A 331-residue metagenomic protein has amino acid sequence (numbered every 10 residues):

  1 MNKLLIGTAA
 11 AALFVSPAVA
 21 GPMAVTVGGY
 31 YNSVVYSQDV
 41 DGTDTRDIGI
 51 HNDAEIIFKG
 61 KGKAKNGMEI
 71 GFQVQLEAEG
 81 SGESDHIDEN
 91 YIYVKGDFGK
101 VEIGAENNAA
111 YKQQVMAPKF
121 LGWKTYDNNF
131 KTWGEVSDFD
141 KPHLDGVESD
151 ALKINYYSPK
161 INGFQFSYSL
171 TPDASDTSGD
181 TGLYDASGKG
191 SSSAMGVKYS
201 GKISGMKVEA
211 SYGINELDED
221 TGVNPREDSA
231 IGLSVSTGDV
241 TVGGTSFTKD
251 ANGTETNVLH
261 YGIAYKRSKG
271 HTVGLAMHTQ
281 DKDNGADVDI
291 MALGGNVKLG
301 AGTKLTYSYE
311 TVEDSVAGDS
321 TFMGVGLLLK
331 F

Functional and structural regions predicted by a protein language model:
M1-F331: Outer-membrane beta-barrel proteins
